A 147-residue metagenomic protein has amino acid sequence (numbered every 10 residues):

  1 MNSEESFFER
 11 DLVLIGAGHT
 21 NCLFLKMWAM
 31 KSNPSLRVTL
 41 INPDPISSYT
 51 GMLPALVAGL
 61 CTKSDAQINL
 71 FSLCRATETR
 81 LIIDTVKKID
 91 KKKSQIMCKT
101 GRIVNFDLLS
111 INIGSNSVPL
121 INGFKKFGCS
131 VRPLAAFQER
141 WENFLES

Functional and structural regions predicted by a protein language model:
M1-E9, E78-S147: FAD-binding core/adjacent interface of flavoenzyme oxidoreductases
N2-R80: Beta1-alpha1 glycine-rich phosphate/pyrophosphate-binding loop at the start of Rossmann-like nucleotide-binding domains
